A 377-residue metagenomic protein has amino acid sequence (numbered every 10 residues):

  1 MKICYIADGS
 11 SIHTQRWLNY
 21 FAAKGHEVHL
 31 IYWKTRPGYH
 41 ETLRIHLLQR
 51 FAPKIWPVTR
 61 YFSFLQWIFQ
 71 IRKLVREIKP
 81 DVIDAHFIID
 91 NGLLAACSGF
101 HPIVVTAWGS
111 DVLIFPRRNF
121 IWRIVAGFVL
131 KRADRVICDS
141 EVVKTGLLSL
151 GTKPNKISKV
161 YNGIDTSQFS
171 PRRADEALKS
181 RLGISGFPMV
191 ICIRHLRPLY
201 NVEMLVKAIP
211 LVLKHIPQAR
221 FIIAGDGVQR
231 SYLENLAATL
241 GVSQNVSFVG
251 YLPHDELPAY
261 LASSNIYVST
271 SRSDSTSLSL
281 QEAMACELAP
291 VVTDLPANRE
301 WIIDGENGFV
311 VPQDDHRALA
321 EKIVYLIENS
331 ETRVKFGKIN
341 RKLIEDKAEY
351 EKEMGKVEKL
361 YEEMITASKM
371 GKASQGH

Functional and structural regions predicted by a protein language model:
M1-P37: N-terminal subdomain of nucleotide-sugar transferases
C4, L178, G183-Y200, V206-I209 (+1 more regions): Conserved donor-binding/catalytic core segment of Leloir-type glycosyltransferases
V75, Y251-L252, A259-S264: Short alpha-helical donor nucleotide-sugar binding micro-motif in glycosyltransferases
V142, G163: Carbohydrate-associated surface elements
Q218, A318, Y325, T332-K347 (+1 more regions): A short, well-ordered alpha-helix in the C-terminal region of glycosyltransferases
R272: Aromatic "clamp/platform" in nucleotide-sugar-dependent glycosyltransferases that forms part of the donor/acceptor
A289-V292: Short hydrophobic beta-strand element within catalytic cores of glycosyltransferases and related nucleotide-activated
D304-G305, F309-H316, Y325-E331: Conserved acidic donor-binding segment of nucleotide-sugar-dependent glycosyltransferases
